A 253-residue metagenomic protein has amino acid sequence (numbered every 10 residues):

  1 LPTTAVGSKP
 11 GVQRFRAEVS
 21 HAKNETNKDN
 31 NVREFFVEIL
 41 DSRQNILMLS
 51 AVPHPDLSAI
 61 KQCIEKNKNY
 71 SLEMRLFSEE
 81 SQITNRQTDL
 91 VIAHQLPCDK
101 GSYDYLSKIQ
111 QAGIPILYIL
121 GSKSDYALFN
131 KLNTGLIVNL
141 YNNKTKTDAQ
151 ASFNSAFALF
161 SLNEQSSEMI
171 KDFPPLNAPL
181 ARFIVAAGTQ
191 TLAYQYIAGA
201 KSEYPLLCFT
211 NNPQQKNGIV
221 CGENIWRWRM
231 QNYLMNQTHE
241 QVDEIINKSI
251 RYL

Functional and structural regions predicted by a protein language model:
L1-L253: N-linked glycosylation sequons
